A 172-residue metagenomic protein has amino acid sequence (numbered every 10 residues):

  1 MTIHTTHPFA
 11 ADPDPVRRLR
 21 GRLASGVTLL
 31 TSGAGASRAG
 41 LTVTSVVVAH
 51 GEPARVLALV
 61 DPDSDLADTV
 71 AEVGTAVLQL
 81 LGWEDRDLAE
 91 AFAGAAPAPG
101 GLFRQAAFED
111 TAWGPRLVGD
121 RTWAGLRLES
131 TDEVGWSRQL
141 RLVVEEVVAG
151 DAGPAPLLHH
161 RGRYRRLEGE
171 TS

Functional and structural regions predicted by a protein language model:
T2-S172: Basic, polyanion-binding surface patches
